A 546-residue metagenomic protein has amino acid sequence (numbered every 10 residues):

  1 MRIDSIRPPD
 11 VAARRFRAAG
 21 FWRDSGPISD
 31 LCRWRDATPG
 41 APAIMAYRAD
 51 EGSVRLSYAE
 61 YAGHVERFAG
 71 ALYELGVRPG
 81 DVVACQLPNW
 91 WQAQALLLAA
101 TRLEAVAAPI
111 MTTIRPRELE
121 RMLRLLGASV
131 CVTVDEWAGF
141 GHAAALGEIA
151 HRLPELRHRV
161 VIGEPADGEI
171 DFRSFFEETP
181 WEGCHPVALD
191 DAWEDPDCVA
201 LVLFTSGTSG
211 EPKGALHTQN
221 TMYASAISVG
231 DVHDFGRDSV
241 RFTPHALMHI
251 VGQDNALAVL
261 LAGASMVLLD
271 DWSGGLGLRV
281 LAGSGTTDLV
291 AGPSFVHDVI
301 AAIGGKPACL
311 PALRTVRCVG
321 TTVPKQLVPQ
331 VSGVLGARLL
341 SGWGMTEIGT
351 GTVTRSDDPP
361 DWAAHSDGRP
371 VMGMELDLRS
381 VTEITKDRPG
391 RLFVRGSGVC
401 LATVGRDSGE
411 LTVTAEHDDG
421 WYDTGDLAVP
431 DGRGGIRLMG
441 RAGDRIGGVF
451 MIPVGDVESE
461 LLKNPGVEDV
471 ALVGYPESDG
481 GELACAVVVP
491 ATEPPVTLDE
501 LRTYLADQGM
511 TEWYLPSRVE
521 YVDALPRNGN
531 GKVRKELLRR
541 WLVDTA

Functional and structural regions predicted by a protein language model:
D24, G40-P42, P180-F204, E211 (+2 more regions): Conserved pre-ATP/AMP-binding loop-to-beta segment of ANL
I44-W90, Q94-L98, R115-E120, R173-P180 (+2 more regions): Conserved AMP-binding/adenylate-forming core of the ANL superfamily
A105-F176: Structural core segment of the AMP-binding/adenylate-forming
I114-R121, C131-T133, L289, G396 (+5 more regions): AMP-binding/adenylate-forming catalytic core of the ANL superfamily
V161-I162, M510-K532: AMP-binding/adenylate-forming catalytic domain of the ANL superfamily
F176-E178, L261, T286-V290, I300-W362 (+2 more regions): Gly/Ser/Thr-rich phosphate-binding loop
Y223-V240, M248-D288, A302: Conserved AMP-binding/adenylation subdomain of ANL enzymes
R369-G373, T382-D418, R433-G435, I452: Conserved ATP/PPi-binding loop(s) of AMP-dependent carboxylate-activating enzymes
